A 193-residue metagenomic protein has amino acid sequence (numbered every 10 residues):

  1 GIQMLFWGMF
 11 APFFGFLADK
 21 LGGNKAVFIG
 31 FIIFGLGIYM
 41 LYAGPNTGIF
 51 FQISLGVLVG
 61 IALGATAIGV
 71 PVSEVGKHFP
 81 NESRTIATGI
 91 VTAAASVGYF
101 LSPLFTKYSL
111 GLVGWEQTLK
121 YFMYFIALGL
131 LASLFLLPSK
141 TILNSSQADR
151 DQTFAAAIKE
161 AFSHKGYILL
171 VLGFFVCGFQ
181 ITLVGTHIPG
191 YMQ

Functional and structural regions predicted by a protein language model:
M4-P12, Y99-F100: Residue-level signature of mid-helix packing/kink "hotspots" within the transmembrane helices of 12-pass Major
F10-G22: Helix-to-loop junctions at the C-terminal end of transmembrane segments in multipass secondary transporters
I32-N46: C-terminal ends and interior cores of transmembrane alpha-helices in multi-pass membrane transporters/permeases
I49-T66, F175: Hydrophobic core of transmembrane alpha-helices in multi-pass small-molecule transporters, especially MFS/SLC-type
A65-F79: Intracellular juxtamembrane helix-capping segments at the cytosolic ends of symmetry-related transmembrane helices
V91-S139: Helix-loop-helix hairpin linking two adjacent transmembrane segments in secondary transporters
P138-A156: Flexible cytoplasmic inter-helical loops of multi-pass small-molecule transporters
H164-Q193: Extracytoplasmic gate region of multi-pass secondary transporters
